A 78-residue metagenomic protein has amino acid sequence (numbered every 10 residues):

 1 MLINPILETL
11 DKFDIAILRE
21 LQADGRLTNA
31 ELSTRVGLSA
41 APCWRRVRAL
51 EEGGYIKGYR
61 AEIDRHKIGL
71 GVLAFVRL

Functional and structural regions predicted by a protein language model:
M1-L78: A compositional/biophysical signature of low hydrophobicity enriched in polar/charged and small residues
